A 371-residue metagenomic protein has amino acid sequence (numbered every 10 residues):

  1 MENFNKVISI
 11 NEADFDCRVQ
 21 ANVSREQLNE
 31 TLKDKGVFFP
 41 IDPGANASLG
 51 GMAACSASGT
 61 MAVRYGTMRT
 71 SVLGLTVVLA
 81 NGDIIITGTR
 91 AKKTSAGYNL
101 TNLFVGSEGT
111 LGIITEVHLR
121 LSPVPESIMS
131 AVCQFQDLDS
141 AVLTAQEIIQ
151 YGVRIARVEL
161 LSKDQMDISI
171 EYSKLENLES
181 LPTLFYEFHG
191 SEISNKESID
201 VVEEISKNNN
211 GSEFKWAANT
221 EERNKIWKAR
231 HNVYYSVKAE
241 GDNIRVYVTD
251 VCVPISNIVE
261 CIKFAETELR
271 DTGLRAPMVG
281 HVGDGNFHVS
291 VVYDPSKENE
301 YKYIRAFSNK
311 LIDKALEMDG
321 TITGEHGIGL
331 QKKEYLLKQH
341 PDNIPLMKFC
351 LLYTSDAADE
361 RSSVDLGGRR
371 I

Functional and structural regions predicted by a protein language model:
M1-F4, A21, F39, H281 (+2 more regions): Glycine-rich N-terminal segment of FAD-binding domains in flavoprotein oxidoreductases, spanning the beta-loop-helix
K6-E159: FAD-binding subdomain of flavoenzyme oxidoreductases
E12-F15, S296, L330-K338: Short beta-alpha connecting loops at secondary-structure transitions that line or flank enzyme active sites
P123, Q134, S140-F307, K314 (+1 more regions): C-terminal substrate-recognition/cap domain of FAD-linked oxidoreductases
H281, T321-I328, R361: Short acidic/histidine-rich active-site segments
L346-L352: Phosphate/diphosphate-binding loops
Y353-E360: Conserved small/polar residues in nucleotide/adenosyl-binding loops
V364-I371: Hydrophobic alpha-helical segments, chiefly the membrane-spanning helices and signal/signal-anchor peptides
